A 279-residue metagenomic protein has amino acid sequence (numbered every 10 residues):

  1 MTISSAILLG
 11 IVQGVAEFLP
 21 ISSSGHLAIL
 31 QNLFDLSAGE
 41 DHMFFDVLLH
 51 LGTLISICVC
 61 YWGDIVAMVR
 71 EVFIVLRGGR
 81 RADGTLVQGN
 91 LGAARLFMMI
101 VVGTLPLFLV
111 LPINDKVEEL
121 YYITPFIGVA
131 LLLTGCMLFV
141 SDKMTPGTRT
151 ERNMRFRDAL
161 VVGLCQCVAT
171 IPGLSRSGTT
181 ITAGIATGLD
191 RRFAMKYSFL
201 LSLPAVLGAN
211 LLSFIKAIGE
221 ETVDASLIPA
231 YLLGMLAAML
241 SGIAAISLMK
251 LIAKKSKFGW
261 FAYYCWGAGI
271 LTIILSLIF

Functional and structural regions predicted by a protein language model:
M1-F279: Multi-pass membrane proteins that catalyze or facilitate reactions on polyprenyl-/lipid-phosphate substrates and their
